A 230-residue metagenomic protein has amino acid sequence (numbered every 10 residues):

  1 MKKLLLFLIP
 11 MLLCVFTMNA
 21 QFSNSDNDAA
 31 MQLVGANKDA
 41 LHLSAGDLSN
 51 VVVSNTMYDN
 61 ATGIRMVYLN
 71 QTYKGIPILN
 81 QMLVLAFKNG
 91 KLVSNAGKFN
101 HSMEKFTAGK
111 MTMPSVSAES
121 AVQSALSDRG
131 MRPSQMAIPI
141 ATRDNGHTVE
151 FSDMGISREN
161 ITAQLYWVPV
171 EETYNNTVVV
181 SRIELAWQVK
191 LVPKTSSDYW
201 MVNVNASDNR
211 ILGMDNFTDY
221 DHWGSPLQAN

Functional and structural regions predicted by a protein language model:
M1-N24: Bacterial Sec-dependent N-terminal signal peptides
Q21-L227: Segments that shape or occlude catalytic/ligand-binding pockets
